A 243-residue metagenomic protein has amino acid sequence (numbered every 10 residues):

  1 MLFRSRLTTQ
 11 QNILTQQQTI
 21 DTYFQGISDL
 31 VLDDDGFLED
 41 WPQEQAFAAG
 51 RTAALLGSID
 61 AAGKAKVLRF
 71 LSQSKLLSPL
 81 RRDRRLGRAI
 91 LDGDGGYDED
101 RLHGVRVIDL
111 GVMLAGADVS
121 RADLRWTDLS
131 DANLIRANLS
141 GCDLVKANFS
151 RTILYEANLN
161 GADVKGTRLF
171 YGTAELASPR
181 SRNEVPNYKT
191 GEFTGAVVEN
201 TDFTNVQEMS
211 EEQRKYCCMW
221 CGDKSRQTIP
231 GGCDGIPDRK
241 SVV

Functional and structural regions predicted by a protein language model:
S5-G116: Charged/polar helix/coil "stalk" or linker segments at domain boundaries
L86, I90-V243: Tandem repeat scaffolds
